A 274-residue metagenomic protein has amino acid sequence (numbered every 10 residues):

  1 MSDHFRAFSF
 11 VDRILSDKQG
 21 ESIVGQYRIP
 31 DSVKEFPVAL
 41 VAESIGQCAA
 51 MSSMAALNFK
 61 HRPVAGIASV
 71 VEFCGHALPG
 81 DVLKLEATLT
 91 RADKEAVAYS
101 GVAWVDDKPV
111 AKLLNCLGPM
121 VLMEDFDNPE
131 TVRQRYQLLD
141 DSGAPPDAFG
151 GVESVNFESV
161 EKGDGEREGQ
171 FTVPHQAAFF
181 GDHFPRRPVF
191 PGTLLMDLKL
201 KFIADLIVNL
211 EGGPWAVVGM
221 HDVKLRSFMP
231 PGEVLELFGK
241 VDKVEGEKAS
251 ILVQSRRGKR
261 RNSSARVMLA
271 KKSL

Functional and structural regions predicted by a protein language model:
M1-F36, K60, A77, T90-A96 (+8 more regions): Non-catalytic linker/capping segments at the edges of enzyme domains
V33, P37-M51, P185-P188: Compact, glycine-rich, soluble single-domain proteins
I45, L195-L200: Acidic helix/loop or adjacent segment enriched in Glu/Asp that either coordinates divalent metal
A49-E86, A111-K112, L117-G118, L200-F238 (+2 more regions): Hydrophobic beta-strand-centered segment that forms part of the acyl-chain substrate-binding groove
L85, A103-W104: Soluble ligand-binding/transfer domains with enclosed cavities or grooves
Y99-S100: Short beta-alpha junctions and helix-cap segments that line functional grooves
G181-H183, L195, N209: Long, positively charged binding patches that form subdomain-scale interaction surfaces for polyanionic ligands
